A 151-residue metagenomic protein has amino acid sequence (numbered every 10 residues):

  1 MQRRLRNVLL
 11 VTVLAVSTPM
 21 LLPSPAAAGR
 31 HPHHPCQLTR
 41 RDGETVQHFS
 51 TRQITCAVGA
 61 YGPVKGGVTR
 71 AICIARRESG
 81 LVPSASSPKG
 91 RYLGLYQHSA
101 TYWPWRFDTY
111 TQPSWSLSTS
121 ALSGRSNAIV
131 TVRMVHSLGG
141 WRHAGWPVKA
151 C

Functional and structural regions predicted by a protein language model:
M1-A28: Secretory targeting and sorting signals
T18, A28-L81: Export/targeting segments at the very N-terminus of extracytoplasmic proteins
C56, G66-C73, L93-Q97, S126-M134: Extracytoplasmic/secreted proteins, especially bacterial periplasmic and envelope-associated proteins
V64-I72, P83-P88, G140-C151: Surface-exposed patches in mature extracellular/periplasmic domains of secreted proteins
R76-G80, A100-P104, V132-H143: Sec-exported extracytoplasmic/periplasmic mature domains
K89-Q112: Substrate-binding/active-site groove segments that recognize and process beta-1,4-linked N-acetyl-hexosamine
T111, T119, W146-P147: Polybasic, low-complexity binding patches
S116-S126: A short, structured beta-strand-centered segment in the mid-to-C-terminal lobe of catalytic cores from group-transfer
